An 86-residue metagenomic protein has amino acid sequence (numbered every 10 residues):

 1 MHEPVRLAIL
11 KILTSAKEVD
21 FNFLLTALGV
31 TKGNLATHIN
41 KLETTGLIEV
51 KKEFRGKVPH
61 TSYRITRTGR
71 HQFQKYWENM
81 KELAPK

Functional and structural regions predicted by a protein language model:
M1-N34, E53-G56, H60-S62: N-terminal helix-turn-helix DNA-binding core of bacterial DNA-binding proteins
K11-S15, R67-K86: Amphipathic alpha-helical dimerization/coiled-coil segments that flank or bridge DNA-binding/regulatory modules
H38: Residues within the DNA-recognition helix of helix-turn-helix
G46: Glycine-centered, phosphate/nucleic-acid-interacting loop/turn motifs that mediate DNA/RNA or nucleotide
V50: Short beta-strand "wing" residues that participate in macromolecule-binding interfaces
